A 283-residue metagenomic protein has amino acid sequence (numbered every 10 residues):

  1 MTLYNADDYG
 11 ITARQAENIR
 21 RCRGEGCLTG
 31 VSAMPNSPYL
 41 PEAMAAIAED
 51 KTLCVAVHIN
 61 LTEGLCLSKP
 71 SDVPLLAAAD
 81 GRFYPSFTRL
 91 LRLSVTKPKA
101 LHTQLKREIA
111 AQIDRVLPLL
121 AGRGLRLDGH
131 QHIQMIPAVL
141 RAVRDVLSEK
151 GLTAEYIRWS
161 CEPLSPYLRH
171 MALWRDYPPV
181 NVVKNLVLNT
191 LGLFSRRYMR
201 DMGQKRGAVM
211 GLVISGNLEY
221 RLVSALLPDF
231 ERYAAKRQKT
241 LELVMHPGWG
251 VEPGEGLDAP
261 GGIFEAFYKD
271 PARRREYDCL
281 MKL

Functional and structural regions predicted by a protein language model:
M1-L3, A13-R126, I136-L283: Terminal accessory/targeting
D8-Y9, Q131, P247-W249: Active-site metal-binding loops of divalent metal-dependent hydrolases
